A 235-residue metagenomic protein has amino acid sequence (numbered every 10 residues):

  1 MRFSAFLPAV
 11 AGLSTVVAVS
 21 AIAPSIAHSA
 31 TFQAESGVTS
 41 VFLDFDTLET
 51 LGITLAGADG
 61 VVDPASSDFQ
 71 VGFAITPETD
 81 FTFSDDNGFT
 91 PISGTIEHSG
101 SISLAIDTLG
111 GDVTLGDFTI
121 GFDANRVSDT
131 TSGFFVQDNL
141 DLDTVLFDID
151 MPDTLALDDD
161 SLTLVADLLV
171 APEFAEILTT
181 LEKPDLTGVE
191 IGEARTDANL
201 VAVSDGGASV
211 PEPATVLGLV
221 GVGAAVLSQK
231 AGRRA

Functional and structural regions predicted by a protein language model:
R2-A11: Bacterial N-terminal signal peptides that target proteins for export
S4, F118, V220-V222: Structural detector for helix-capping/boundary residues
V17-I26: C-terminal segment of classical bacterial N-terminal signal peptides
S25-S93, A171-S209: N-terminal segment immediately downstream of the Sec signal-peptide cleavage site in secreted/extracellular proteins
G60-L142: Predominantly extracellular/secreted and cell-surface proteins with exposed, flexible low-complexity segments
D141-A175: Contiguous ligand/interfacial binding patches
P211-Q229: A short, hydrophobic C-terminal helix/tail in secreted or cell-surface proteins
A231-A235: Short, charged juxtamembrane terminal tails flanking transmembrane helices
